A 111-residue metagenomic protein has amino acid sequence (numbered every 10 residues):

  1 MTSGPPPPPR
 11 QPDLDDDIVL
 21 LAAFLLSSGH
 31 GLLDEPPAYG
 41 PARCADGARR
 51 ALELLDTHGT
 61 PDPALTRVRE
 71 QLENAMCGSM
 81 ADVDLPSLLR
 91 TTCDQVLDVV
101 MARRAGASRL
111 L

Functional and structural regions predicted by a protein language model:
T2-Y39, C93-M101: Short terminal alpha-helical segments
P12, E35, G59, S79 (+2 more regions): Charge-dense, low-complexity intrinsically disordered segments
D17-L20, F24, G47-R50, R67 (+2 more regions): Charged, amphipathic alpha-helical oligomerization/scaffolding segments
S28-N74: Amphipathic alpha-helical interaction modules
Q71-L111: Amphipathic alpha-helical binding modules
